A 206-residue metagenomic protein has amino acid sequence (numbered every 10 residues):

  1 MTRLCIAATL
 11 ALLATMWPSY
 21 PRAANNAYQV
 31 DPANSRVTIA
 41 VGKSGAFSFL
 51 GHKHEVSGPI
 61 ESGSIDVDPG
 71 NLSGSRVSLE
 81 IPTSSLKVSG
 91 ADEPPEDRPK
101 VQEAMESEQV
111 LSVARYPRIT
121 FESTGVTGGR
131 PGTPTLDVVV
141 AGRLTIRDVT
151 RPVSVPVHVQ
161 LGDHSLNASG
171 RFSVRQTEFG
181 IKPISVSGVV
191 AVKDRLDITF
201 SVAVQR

Functional and structural regions predicted by a protein language model:
M1-L4: Positively charged n-region of N-terminal signal peptides that target proteins for export
A7-M16: Bacterial N-terminal signal peptides
Y20-R206: Low-complexity, acidic/polar, glycine-enriched regions of mature
